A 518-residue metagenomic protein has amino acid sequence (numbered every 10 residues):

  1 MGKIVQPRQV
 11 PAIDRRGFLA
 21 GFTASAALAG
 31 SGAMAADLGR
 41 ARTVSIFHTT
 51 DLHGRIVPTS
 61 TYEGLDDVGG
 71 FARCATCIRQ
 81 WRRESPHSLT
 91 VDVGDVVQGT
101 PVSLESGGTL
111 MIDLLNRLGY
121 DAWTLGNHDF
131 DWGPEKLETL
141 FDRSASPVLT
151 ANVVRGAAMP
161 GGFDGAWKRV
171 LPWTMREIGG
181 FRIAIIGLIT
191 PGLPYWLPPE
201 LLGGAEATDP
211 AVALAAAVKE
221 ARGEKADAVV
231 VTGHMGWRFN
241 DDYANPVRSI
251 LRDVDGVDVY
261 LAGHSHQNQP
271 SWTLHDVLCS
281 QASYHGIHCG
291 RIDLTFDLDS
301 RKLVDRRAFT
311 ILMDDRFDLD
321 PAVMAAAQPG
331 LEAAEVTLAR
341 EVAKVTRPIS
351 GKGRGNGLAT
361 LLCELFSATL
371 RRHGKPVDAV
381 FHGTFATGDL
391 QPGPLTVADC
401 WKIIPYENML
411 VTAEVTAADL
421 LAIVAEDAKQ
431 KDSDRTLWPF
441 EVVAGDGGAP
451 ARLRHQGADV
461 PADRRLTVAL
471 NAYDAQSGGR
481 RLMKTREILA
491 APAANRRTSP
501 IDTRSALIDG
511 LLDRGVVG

Functional and structural regions predicted by a protein language model:
M1-I13, G21-A27: N-terminal secretory signal peptides
G2, L19, A35-D315, G357-A368 (+3 more regions): Acidic, metal/ion-coordinating pockets
R40-G64, G69-C77, R83, W196 (+3 more regions): Catalytic centers of hydrolytic enzymes
